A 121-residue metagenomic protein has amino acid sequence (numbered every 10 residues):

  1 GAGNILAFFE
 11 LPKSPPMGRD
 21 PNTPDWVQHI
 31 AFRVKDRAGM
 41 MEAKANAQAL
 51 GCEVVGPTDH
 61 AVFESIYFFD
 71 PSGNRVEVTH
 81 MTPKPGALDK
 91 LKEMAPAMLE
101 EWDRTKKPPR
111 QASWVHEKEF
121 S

Functional and structural regions predicted by a protein language model:
G1-A2, E10-P12, V34-A38, K44 (+2 more regions): Generic secondary-structure microfeatures
G1-P21, F69, R75-P83: Conserved short beta-strand elements that form part of the metal-binding/catalytic scaffold of enzyme active sites
N4-L6, H29, H60: Histidine-centered active-site/metal-ligand motif
I5-F9, R19-D20, W26, F68 (+1 more regions): Generic detector of bulky aromatic hydrophobic side chains
F9-P15, F32, K107-R110: Amide-forming acyltransferase catalytic core, primarily the GNAT-like/NAT-type and related acyltransferase folds
P16-D20, W26, C52-V54, D59: Residue-level detector of functional hotspots within protein domains
G18-N46, E64-F69: Vicinal oxygen chelate
K44-S121: Vicinal oxygen chelate
